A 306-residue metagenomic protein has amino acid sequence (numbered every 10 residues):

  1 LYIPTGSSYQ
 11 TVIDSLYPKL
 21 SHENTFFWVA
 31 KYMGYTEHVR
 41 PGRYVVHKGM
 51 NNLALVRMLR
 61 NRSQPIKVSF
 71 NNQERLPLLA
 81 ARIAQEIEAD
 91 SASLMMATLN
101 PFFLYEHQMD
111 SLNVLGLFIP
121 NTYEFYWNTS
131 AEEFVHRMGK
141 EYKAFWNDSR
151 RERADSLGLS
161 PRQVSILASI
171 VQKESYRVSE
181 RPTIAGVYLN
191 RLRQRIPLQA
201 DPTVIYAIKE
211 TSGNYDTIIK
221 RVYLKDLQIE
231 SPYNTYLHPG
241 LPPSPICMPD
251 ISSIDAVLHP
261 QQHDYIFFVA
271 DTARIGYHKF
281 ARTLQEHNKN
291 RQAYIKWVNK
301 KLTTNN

Functional and structural regions predicted by a protein language model:
L1-K209, P245-S252, A256-D264, T272-N306: Conserved catalytic or metal-liganding residues and their short signature motifs at active sites of enzymes
Q199-I246, S252-S253: Conserved SxxK-family serine transpeptidase/carboxypeptidase catalytic domain of penicillin-binding proteins
F268: Active-site-proximal loop/helix segment associated with metal-binding centers of metalloenzymes
